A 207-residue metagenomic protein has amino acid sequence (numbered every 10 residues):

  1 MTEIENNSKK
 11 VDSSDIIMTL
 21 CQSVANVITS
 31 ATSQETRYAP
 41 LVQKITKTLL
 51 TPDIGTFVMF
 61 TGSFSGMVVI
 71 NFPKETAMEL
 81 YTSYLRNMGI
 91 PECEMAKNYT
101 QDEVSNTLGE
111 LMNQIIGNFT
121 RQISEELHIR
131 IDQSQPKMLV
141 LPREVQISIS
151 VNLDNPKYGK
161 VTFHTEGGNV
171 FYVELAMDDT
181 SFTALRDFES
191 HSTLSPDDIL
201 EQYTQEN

Functional and structural regions predicted by a protein language model:
M1-N207: N-terminal auxiliary interaction/assembly segments of multi-subunit proteins
